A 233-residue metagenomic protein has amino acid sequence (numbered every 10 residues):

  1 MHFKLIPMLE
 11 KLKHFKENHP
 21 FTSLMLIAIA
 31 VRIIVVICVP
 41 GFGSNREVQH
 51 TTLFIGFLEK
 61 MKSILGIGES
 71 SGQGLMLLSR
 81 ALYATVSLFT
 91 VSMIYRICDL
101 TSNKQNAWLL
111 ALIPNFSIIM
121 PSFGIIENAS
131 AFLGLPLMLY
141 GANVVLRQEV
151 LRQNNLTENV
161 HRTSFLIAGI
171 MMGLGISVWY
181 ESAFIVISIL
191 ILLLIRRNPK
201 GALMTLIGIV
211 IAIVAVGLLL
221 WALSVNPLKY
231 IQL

Functional and structural regions predicted by a protein language model:
L9, F184-V214: Perimembrane helix-loop-helix junctions
T22, A81-T101, L137-Y140: Transmembrane-helix motifs of polytopic, lipid-linked glycan transferases
M25, G68-F89, W108-A111, G124-E127: Loop-to-helix entry region of an early transmembrane alpha helix in multi-pass inner-membrane enzymes
V31, V35, L203-L233: Membrane-lumen/periplasm interface segments of specific transmembrane helices in polyprenyl phosphate-linked
G43, F123-A131: Short acidic/glycine- and proline-prone juxtamembrane loop motifs at membrane-interface regions of multi-pass membrane
L58, A131-R152, S164-M172: Specific aromatic-rich, kink-prone transmembrane helix
I94-F116, L135-P136: Transmembrane-helix signature of polytopic, membrane-embedded enzymes that assemble or transfer cell-envelope glycans
T163-W179, S188-I191, I211-A212: Membrane-interface alpha helices of multi-pass inner-membrane proteins
